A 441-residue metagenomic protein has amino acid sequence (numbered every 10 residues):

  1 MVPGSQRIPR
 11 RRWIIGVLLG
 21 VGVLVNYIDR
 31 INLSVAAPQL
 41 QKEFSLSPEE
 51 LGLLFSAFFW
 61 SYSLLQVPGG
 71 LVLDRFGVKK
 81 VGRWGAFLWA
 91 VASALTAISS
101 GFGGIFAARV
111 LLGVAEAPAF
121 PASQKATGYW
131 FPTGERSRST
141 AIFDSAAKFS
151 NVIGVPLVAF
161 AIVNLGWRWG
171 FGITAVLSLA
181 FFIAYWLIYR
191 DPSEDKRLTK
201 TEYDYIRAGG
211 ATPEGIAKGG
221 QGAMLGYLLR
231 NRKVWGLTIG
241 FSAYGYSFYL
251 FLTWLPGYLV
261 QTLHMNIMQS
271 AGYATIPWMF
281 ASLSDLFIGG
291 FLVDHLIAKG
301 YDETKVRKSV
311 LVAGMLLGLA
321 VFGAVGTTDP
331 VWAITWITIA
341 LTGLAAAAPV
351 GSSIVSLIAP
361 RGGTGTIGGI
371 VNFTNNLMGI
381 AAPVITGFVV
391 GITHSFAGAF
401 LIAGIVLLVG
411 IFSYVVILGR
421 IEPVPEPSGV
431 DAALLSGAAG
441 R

Functional and structural regions predicted by a protein language model:
L33-S34, L229-F287, A348, S352 (+1 more regions): Extracytoplasmic gate region of multi-pass secondary transporters
S45, G77, I98-G104, A115 (+4 more regions): Helix-breaking motifs and short loop linkers at transmembrane-helix boundaries and internal kinks in secondary membrane
S56-L71, T275-G289: Central cavity-lining transmembrane alpha-helices of secondary-active solute carriers, predominantly the Major
L64-G103: Conserved MFS/SLC helix-loop-helix module at the cytosolic interface between two early adjacent transmembrane helices
K80-A94, K305-F322: Structural signature of the two symmetry-related core transmembrane helices
A108-F149: Cytoplasmic helix-loop-helix junction between adjacent transmembrane helices in 12-TM secondary transporters
F143-K196: Helix-loop-helix hairpin linking two adjacent transmembrane segments in secondary transporters
S356-T393: A late C-terminal transmembrane helix in Major Facilitator Superfamily
